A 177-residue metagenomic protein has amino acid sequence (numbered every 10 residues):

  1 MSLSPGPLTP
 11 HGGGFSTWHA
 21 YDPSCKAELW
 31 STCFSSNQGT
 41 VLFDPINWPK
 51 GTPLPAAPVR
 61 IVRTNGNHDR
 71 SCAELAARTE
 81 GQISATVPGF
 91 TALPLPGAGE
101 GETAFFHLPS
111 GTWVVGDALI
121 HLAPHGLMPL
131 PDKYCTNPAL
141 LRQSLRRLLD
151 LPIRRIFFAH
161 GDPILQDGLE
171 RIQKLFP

Functional and structural regions predicted by a protein language model:
S2, G6-T9, G13-T17, D22-S24 (+3 more regions): Metallo-beta-lactamase
N47-T86: Active-site metal-binding motif and surrounding structural segment of the metallo-beta-lactamase
P88-T91: Extracellular/periplasmic metallocenter environments
